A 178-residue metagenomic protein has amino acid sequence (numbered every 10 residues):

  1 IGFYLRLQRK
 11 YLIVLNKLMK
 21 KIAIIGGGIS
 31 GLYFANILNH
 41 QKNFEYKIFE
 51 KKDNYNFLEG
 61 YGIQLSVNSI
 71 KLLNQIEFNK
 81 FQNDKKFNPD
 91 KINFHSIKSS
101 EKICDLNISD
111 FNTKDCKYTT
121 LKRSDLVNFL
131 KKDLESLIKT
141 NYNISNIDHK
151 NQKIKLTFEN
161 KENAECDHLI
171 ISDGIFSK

Functional and structural regions predicted by a protein language model:
M19-G28: Beta1/beta-strand and adjacent pyrophosphate-binding region of the FAD-binding site in flavoprotein oxidoreductases
I22, I37-N39, S66-K178: Conserved N-terminal helical subregion
G28, K52, D173: Proline-glycine-enriched beta-turn/loop adjacent to the NAD(P) cofactor-binding site in Rossmann-like oxidoreductases
G31-L32: N-terminal Rossmann-fold NAD(P) dinucleotide-binding loop
N39-E59: Glycine-rich FAD pyrophosphate-binding loop
N54-L72: Conserved N-terminal glycine-rich FAD pyrophosphate-binding loop of Rossmann-like flavoproteins
